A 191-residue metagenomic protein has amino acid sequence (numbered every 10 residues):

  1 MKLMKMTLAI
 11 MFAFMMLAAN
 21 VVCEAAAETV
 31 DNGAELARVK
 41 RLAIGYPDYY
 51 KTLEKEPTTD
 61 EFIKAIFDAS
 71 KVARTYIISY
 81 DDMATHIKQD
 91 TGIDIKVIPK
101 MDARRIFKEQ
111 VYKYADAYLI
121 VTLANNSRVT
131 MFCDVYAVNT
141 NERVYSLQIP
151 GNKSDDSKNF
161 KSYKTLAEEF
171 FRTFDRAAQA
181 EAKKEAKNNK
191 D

Functional and structural regions predicted by a protein language model:
M1-M11: Bacterial N-terminal signal peptides that target proteins for export
A9-A19: Bacterial N-terminal signal peptides
C23-A43, I63, V72, Y112-K113 (+1 more regions): C-terminal/domain-edge helix-coil "capping" segments
R38-T52, I87-D90: Acidic/histidine-rich, surface-exposed loop or edge segments in extracytoplasmic proteins
D48-E54, V121-R128: Short, flexible beta-strand-to-coil junctions
T52-D102: N-terminal segment of the mature soluble domain
R104-Y114: Short, well-structured alpha-helical segments in soluble
A117-L119: Well-ordered beta-strand positions
